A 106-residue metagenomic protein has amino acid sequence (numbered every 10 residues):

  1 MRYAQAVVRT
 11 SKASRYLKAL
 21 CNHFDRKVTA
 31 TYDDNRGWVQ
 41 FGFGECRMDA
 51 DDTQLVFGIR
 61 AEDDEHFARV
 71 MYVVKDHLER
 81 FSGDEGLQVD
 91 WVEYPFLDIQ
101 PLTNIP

Functional and structural regions predicted by a protein language model:
M1-A13: Terminal, regulation- and interaction-focused segments at domain boundaries
Y3, D34-W38, D52-V56: A generic structural signal for beta-strand entry/edge sites
V8-T10, I59-E62: Short beta-strand-to-loop capping motifs
R26-G44: Ser/Thr-rich, low-complexity intrinsically disordered terminal regions
C46-A61: Beta-strand/loop substructures that line and gate deep hydrophobic ligand-binding cavities in soluble
A61-L102: C-terminal structural segments of small proteins and small subunits
